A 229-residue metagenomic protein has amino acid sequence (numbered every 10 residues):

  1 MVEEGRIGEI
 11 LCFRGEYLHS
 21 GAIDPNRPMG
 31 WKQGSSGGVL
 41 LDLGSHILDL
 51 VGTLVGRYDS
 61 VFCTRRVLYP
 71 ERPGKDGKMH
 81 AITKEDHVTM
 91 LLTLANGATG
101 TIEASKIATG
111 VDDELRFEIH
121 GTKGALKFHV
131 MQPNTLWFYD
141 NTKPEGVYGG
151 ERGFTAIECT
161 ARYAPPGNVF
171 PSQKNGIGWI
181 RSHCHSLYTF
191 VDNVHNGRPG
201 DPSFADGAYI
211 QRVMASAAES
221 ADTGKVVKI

Functional and structural regions predicted by a protein language model:
M1-T83, L136, G224: Predominantly a Rossmann-like dinucleotide-binding segment in NAD(P)-dependent oxidoreductases
E16-G21, R65-P70, N96-A98, K106-T109 (+3 more regions): Glycine-rich beta-alpha junction loops
S45, E103-V111: Glycine-rich phosphate/pyrophosphate-binding beta-alpha loops
P70-A81, T89-L94, F117-E118, K123-P202 (+1 more regions): C-terminal glycine/acidic-rich active-site capping loop/insertion
I82-K84, A98, V111-L115: Glycine/proline-rich active-site loop of Rossmann-fold NAD(P)-dependent oxidoreductases
G178, S182, S186, M214-T223: Stable alpha-helical structural segments in soluble proteins, enriched in small hydrophobic residues
